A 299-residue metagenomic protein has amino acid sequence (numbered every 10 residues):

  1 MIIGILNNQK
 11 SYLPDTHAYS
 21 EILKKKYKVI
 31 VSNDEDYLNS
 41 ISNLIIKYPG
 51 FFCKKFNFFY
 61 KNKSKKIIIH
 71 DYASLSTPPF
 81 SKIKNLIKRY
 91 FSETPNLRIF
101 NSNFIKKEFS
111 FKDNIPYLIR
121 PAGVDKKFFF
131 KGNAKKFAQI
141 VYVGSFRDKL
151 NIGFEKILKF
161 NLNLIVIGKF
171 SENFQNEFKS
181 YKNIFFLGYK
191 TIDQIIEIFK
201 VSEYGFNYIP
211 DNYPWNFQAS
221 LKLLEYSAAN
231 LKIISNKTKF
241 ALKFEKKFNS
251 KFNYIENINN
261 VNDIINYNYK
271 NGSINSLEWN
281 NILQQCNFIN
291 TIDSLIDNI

Functional and structural regions predicted by a protein language model:
M1-K55, I234, A241, K247 (+2 more regions): N-terminal pre-catalytic "stem/leader" segment of glycosyltransferase-like enzymes
Y12-T16, G123-F130, K135-E177, F186-I195: Conserved catalytic-core segment of nucleotide-activated headgroup transferases in glycan assembly
P14, N253-I299: A charged, aromatic-enriched C-terminal amphipathic alpha-helix characteristic of glycosyltransferases across folds
Y60-P78, I99: Active-site proximal beta-strand in glycosyltransferases
P79-F100: Membrane-proximal helix-turn-helix segments that form the acceptor-binding/catalytic region of lipid-linked
N96-F129: Donor nucleotide-sugar binding/catalytic pocket of nucleotide-sugar-dependent glycosyltransferases
R147, D193, G205-E225, I234-F244: Nucleotide-sugar-dependent
E203, N230-L231: A short alpha->beta transition loop at the rim of the catalytic pocket in nucleotide-sugar-dependent
